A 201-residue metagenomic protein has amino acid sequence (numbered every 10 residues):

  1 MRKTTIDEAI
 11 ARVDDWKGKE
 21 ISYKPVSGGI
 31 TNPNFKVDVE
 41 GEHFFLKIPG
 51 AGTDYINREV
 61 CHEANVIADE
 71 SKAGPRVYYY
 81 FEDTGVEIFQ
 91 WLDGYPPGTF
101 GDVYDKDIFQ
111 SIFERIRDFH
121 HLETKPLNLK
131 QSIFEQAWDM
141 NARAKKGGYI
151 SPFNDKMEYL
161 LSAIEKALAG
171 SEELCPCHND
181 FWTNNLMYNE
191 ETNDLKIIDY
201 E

Functional and structural regions predicted by a protein language model:
M1-K24: Juxta-kinase regulatory segment immediately upstream of eukaryotic protein kinase catalytic domains
R12-E20, E70-A73, A167-G170: Short secondary-structure junctions
K24-I133, D139, R143, G148-D155 (+2 more regions): ATP-binding pocket architecture of kinase catalytic cores
P152-Y159, A163, E173: Long hydrophobic alpha-helical segments that form multi-pass transmembrane helix bundles in integral membrane proteins
P176, K196-D199: Pre-DFG segment of protein kinase catalytic domains
P176-H178, T183: Catalytic-loop of the protein kinase fold
E191, Y200-E201: Histidine- and/or cysteine-centered catalytic micro-motif in compact active-site loops
